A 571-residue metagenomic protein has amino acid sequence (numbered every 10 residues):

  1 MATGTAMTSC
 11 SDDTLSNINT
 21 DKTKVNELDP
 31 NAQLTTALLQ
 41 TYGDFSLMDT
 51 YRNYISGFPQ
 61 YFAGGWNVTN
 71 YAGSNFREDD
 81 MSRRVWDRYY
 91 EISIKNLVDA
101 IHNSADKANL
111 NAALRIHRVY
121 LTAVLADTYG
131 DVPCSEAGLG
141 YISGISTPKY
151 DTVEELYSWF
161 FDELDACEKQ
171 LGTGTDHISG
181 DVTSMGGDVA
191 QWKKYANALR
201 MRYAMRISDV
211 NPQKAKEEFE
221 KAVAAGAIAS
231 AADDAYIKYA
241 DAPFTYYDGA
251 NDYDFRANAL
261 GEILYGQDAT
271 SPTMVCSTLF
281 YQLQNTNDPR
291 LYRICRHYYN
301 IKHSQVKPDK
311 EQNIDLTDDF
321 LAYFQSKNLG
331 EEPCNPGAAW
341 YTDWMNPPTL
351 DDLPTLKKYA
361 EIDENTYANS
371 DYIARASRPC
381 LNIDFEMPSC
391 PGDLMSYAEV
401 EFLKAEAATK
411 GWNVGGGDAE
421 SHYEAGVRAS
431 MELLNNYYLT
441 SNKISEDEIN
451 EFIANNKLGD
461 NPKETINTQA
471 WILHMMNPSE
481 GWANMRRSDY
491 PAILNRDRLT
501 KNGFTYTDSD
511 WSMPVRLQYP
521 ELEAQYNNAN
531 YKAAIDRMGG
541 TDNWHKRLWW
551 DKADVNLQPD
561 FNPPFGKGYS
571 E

Functional and structural regions predicted by a protein language model:
G4-M7: Bacterial Sec-type N-terminal signal peptides, specifically the leucine/valine-rich hydrophobic h-region
C10-Q60, R84, R88-E91, K95 (+4 more regions): Membrane-proximal, proline-rich intrinsically disordered regions
L28-D29, A63-H117, L121-A429, L433 (+2 more regions): Structured, solvent-exposed acidic/aromatic patches
S46-Y54, G130-V132, A215-K216, A483: Beta-strand acidic-aromatic groove motif in beta-rich domains, primarily in extracellular
D49-N53, I294-H297, P478-R487: Short coil/turn segments at secondary-structure boundaries
E401, A407-V414, E420, V427-E571: C-terminal functional modules
